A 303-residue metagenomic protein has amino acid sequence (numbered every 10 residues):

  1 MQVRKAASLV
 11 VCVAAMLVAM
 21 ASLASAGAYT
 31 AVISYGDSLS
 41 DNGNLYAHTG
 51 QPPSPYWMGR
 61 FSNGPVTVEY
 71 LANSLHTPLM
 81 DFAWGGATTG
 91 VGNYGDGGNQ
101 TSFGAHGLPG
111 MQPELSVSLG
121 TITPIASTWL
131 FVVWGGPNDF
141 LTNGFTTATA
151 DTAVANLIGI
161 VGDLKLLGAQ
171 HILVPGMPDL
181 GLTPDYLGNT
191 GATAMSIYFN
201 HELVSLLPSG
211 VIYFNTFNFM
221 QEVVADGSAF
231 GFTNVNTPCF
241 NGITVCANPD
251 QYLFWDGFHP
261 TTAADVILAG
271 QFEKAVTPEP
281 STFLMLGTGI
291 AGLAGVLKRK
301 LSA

Functional and structural regions predicted by a protein language model:
M1-R4, S302-A303: N-terminal secretory signal peptides that target proteins for export/translocation
V3, A7, C12-A28, H259 (+1 more regions): Short, threonine-centered small-residue motifs that mark membrane-proximal processing/anchoring sites and TM-junction
A31-N42, E69, L79-A83, W129-W134 (+5 more regions): Structural recognition of the beta-strand scaffold that forms the well-ordered cores of secreted hydrolase catalytic
Y46-S54: Short Gly/aromatic-enriched secondary-structure transition segments
S54-D151, A155: Conserved SGNH/GDSL esterase-like catalytic core that processes O-acyl groups on lipids and polysaccharides
E69, N73, P113-S116, D151 (+6 more regions): Solvent-exposed, polar/charged alpha-helical surfaces in well-ordered, non-transmembrane soluble domains, broadly
D179-I197, S205-F258: Mobile gating loops/cap/lid regions near enzyme active sites that modulate substrate access
A294-A303: C-terminal membrane-anchoring or membrane-association module
